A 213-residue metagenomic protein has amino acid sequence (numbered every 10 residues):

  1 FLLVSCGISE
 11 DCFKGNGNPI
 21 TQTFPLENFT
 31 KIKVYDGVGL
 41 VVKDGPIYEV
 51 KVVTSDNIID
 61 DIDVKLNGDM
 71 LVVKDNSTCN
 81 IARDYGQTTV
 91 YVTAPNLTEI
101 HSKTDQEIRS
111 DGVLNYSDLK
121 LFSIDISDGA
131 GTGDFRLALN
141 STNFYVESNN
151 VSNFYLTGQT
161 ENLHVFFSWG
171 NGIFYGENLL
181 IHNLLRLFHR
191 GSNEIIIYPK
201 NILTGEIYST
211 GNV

Functional and structural regions predicted by a protein language model:
C6, K14-N16, N67, W169 (+2 more regions): Feature targets compositionally biased, intrinsically disordered low-complexity regions with long contiguous runs
C6-N57, N76-Y91, S127-R136: Short acidic/polar N-terminal linker immediately downstream of export determinants
T30-V42, V90, L97-V213: Extended, compositionally simple hydrophobic/Ser/Thr-rich segments that build repetitive fibrous architectures
I59-D61: Short, charged/polar "capping" segments at the starts of alpha-helices and the immediately preceding loops
G68-N76: Short carbohydrate-recognition loop motifs
